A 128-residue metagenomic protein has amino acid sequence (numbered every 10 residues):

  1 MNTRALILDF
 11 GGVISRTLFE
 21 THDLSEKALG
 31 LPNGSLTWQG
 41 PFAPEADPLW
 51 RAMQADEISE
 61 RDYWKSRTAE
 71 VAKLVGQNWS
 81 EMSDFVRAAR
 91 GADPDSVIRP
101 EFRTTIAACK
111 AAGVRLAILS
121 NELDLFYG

Functional and structural regions predicted by a protein language model:
M1-E45: Active-site neighborhood of HAD-like aspartate-dependent phosphohydrolases
D9-G12, D56, C109, I118: Generic structural signal for small/hydrophobic residues in well-ordered secondary structure, especially within
E20-L24, P48, D62, S66 (+1 more regions): Alpha-helical elements of Rossmann-like donor-binding domains used by nucleotide-donor carbohydrate transfer enzymes
L29-F42, A72-R87: Short, surface-exposed acidic
W50-F85: A metal-dependent, Asp-based hydrolase signature
G76-A117: Short, acidic loop-to-helix structural element flanking the phosphoryl-transfer center in phosphate-processing enzymes
D124-G128: Substrate-recognition "cap/lid" segment bordering the active-site pocket of phosphatases
